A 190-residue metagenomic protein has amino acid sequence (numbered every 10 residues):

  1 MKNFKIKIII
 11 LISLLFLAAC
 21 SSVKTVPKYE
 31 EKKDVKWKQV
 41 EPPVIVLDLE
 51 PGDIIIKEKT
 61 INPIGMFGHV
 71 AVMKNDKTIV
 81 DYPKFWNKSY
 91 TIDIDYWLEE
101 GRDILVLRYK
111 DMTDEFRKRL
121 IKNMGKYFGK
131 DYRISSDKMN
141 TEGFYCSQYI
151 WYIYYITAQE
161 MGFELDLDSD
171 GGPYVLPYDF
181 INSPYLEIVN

Functional and structural regions predicted by a protein language model:
M1-N3: N-terminal secretory signal peptides that target proteins for export/translocation
K5-L11: Sec-dependent signal peptide recognition, specifically the positively charged N-region followed immediately by
F16-A19: C-terminal motif of bacterial Sec signal peptides marking the signal peptidase cleavage site
S22-D34, D137-N190: Activation targets extended, charge/polar-rich intrinsically disordered C-terminal tails
Y29-L47: Mixed-charge, Lys/Arg-rich low-complexity intrinsically disordered regions
L49-R108, Y132-T141: Glycine-rich catalytic cores of cysteine/serine-nucleophile enzymes that process amide/ester linkages in cell-envelope
K84, G125-Y132, W151-Q159: Sec-exported extracytoplasmic/periplasmic mature domains
K110-G129: A structural motif
